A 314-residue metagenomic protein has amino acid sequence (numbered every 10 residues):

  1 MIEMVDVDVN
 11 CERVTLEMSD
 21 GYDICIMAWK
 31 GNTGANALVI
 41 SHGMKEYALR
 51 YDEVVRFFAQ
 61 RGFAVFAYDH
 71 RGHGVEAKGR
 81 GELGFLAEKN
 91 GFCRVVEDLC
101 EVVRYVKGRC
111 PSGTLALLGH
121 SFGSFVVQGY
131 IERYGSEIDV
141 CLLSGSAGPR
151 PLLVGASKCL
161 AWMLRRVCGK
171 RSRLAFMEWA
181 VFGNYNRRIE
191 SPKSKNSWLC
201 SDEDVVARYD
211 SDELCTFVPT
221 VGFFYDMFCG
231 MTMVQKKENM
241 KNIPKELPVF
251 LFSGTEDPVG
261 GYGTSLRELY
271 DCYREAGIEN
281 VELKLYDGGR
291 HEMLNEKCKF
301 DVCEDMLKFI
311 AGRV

Functional and structural regions predicted by a protein language model:
I2-K30: N-terminal cap/lid segment of alpha/beta-hydrolase-fold proteins
A35, H42-E46, S121, T255-E256: Active-site glycine-rich loops that stabilize anionic/oxyanionic intermediates across multiple enzyme folds
E53-G81: Conserved alpha/beta-hydrolase
A87-K107: Alpha/beta-hydrolase active-site loop
C110-S121: Alpha/beta-hydrolase fold nucleophile elbow
V127-L214: Alpha/beta-hydrolase-fold enzymes
L251-S253: Short beta-strand/loop motif that positions the catalytic acidic residue of the alpha/beta-hydrolase fold
A276, N280-V314: Catalytic active-site module of serine/aspartate enzymes centered on a nucleophile-bearing elbow/loop
